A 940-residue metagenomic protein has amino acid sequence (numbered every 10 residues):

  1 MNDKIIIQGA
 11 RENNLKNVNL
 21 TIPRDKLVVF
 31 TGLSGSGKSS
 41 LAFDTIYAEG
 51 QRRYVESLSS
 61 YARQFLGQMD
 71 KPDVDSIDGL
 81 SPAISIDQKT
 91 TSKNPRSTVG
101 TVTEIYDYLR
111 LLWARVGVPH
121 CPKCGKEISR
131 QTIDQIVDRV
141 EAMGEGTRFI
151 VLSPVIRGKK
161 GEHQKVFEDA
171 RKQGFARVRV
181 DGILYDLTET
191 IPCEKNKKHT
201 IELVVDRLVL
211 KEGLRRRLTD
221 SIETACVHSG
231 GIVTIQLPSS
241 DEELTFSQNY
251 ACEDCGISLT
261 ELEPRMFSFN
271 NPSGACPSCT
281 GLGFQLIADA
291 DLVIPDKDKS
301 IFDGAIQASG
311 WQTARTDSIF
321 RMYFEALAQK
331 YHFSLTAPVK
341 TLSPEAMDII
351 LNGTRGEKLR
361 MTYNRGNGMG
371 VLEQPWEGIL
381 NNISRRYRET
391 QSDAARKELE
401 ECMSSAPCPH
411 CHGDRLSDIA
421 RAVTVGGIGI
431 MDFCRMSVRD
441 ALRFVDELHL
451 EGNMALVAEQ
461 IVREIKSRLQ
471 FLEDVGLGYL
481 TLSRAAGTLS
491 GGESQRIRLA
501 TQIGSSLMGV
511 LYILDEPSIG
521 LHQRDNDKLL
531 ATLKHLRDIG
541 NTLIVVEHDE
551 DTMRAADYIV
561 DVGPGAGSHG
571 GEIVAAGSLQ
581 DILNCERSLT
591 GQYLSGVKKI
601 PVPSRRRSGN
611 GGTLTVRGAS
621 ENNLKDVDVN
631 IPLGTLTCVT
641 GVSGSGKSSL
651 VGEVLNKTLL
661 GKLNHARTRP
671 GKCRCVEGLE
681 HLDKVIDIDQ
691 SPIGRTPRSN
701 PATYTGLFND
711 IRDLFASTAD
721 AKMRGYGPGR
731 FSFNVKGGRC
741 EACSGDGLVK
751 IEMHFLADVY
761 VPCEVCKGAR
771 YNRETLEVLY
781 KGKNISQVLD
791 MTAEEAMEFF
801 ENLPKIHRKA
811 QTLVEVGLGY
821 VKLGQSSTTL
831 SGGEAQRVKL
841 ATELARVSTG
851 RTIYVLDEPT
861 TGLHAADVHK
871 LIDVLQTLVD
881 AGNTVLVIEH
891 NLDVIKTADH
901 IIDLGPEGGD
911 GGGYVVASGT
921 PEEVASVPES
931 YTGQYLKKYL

Functional and structural regions predicted by a protein language model:
M1-L940: Conserved phosphate-binding elements of NTP-dependent enzyme cores
